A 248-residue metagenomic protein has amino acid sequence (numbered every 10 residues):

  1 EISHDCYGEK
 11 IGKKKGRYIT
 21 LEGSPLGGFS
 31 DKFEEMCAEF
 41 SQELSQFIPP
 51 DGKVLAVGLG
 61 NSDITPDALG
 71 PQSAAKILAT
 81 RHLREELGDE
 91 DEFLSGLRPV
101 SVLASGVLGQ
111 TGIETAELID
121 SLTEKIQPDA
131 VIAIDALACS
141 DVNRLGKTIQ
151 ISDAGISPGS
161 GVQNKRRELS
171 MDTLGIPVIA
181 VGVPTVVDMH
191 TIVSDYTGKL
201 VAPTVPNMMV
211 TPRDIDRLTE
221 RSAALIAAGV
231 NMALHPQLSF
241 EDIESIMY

Functional and structural regions predicted by a protein language model:
E1-D51: Extended, charged alpha/beta regions that create polyanion-binding interfaces
T20-S24, K53-I64, V102-G106: Short glycine-rich or small-residue beta-strand-to-loop segments that form or flank ligand, phosphate, metal/Fe-S
V54, D129-A130: Conserved acidic residues
L59-L69, G109, A136-S140: Gly/Ser/Thr-rich loops at beta-strand to alpha-helix junctions that form or flank small-molecule/cofactor-binding
N61-R98, V102: Glycine-rich phosphate/diphosphate-binding loop of Rossmann-like nucleotide-binding domains
D91-L122: A structural-propensity feature for long, helix-poor, extended segments
L103-A104, A133-Y248: A structural signal for small-residue-enriched, beta-sheet-centric alpha/beta enzyme cores and oligomeric scaffold folds
